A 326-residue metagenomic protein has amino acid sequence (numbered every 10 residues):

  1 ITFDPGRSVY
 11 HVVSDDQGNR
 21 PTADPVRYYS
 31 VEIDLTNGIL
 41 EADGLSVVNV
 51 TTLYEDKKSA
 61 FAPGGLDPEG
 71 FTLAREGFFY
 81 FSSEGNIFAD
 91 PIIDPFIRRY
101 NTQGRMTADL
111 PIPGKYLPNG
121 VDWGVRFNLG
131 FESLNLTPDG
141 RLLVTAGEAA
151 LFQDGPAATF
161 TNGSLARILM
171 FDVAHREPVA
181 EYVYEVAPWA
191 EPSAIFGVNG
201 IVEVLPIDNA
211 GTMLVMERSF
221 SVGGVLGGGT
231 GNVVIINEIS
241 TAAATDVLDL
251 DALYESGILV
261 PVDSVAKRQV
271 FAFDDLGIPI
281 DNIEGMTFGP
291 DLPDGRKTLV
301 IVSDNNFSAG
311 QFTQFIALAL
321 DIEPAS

Functional and structural regions predicted by a protein language model:
T2-S326: Sequence/structural signature of beta-propeller domains
